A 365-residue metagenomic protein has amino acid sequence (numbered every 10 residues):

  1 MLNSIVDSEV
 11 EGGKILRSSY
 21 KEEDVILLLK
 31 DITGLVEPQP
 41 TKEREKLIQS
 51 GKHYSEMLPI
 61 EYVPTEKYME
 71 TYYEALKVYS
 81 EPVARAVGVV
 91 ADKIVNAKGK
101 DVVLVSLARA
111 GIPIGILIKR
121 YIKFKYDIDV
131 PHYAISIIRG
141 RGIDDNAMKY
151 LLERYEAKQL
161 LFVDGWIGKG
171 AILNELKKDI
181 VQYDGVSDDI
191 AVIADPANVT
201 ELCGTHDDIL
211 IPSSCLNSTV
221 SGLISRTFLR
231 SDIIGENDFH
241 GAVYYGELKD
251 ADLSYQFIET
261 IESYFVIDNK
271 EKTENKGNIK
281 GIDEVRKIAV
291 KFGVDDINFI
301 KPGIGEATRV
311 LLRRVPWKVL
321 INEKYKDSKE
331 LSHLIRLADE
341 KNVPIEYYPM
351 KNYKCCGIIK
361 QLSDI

Functional and structural regions predicted by a protein language model:
M1-V102, K123, D127-I365: Long, low-complexity, Lys/Arg-enriched
K100-I118, I122-K125: Membrane helical hairpin/interfacial module
